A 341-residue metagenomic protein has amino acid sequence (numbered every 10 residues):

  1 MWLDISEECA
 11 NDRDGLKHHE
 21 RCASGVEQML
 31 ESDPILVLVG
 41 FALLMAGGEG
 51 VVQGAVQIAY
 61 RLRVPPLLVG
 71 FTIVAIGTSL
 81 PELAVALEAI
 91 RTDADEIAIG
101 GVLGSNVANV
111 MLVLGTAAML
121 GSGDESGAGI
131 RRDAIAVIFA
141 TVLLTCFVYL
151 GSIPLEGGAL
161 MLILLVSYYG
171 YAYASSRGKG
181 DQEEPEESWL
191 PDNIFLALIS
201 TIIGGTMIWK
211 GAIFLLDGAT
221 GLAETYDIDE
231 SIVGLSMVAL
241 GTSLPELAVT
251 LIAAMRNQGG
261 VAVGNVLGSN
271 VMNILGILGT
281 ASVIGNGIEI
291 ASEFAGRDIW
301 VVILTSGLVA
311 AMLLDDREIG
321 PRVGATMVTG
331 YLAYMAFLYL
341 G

Functional and structural regions predicted by a protein language model:
L3-I5, R13-G341: Hydrophobic alpha-helical segments, chiefly the membrane-spanning helices and signal/signal-anchor peptides
